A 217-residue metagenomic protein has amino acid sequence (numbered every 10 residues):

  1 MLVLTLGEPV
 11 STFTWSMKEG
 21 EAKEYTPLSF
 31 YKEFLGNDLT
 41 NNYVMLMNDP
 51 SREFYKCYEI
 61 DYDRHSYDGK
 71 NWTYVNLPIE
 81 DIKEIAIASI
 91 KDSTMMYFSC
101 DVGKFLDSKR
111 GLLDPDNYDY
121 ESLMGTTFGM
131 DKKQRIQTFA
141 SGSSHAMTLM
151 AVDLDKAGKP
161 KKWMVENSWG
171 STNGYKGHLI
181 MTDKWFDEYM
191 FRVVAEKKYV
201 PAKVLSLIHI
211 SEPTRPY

Functional and structural regions predicted by a protein language model:
M1-Y62: Aromatic-residue-lined binding/catalytic grooves and analogous aromatic/hydrophobic interfacial grooves in multimeric
T12-E19, R110, V152, A202-K203: Cell-envelope/ECM-targeting effectors and their regulatory/trafficking segments
M17-Y25, K70-L77, N173-M181: Short, exposed beta-strand "edge-strand" segments with a Pro/Gly-rich flavor and a Y/T-containing core
S66-M147: Long, positively charged binding patches that form subdomain-scale interaction surfaces for polyanionic ligands
F128-S206: C-terminal soluble interaction/assembly domains
I208-Y217: Single conserved hydrophobic/aromatic residue that forms the stacking wall/gate of nucleotide- or nucleobase-binding
